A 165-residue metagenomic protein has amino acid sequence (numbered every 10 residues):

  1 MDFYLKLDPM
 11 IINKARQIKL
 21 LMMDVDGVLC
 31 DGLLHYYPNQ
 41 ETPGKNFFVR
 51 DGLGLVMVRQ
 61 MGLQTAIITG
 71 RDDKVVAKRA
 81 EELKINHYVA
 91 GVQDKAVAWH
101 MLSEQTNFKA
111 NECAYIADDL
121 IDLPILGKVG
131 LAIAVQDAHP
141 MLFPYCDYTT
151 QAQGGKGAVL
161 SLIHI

Functional and structural regions predicted by a protein language model:
M1-M23: Non-catalytic pre-domain segments flanking phosphatase-related domains
L21, T65, Y88, A132-A134 (+1 more regions): Short, well-ordered beta-strand core segments
V28-Q60, G70: A positional/architectural concept
L55-R79, L126: Substrate-recognition element of Asp-dependent hydrolases with the DxDx(T/V) motif
G70-T106: Helix-adjacent hinge/juxtasegments
A96-L123: Conserved Lys-Pro-Asp/Glu-containing loop-to-beta segment of HAD-superfamily phosphomonoesterases, centered on
A114-A152: Acidic, Mg2+-coordinating phosphoryl-transfer loop and its flanking beta/alpha structural elements, shared across
I163-I165: Conserved small/polar residues in nucleotide/adenosyl-binding loops
